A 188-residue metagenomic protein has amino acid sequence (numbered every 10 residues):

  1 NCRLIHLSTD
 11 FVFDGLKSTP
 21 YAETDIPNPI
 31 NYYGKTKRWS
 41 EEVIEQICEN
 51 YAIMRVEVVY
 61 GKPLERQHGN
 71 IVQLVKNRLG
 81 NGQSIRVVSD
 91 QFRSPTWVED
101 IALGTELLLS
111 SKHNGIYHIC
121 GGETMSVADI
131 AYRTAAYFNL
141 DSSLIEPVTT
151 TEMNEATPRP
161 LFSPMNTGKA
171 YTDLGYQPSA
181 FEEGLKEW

Functional and structural regions predicted by a protein language model:
N1-N28: Conserved Rossmann-fold NAD(P)-dependent oxidoreductase catalytic core, especially the SDR/UDP-sugar
T19-R38, E65, G69-N70, P95-T96 (+1 more regions): Short-chain dehydrogenase/reductase
G34, R38-E45, L103: Conserved active-site helix of classical SDR/Rossmann-fold NAD(P)-dependent CH-OH oxidoreductases
E42-R93, D100: NAD(P)-dependent short-chain dehydrogenase/reductase
L64-R66, Q91-D100, I119-Y137, E187: Substrate-binding strand-loop-helix patch in Rossmann-like NAD(P)-dependent oxidoreductase/epimerase domains
E99-L107, E182, K186: Amphipathic alpha-helical segments that line or abut small-molecule/effector binding pockets and mediate allosteric
G104, S111-A156: Mid/C-terminal beta-alpha module of Rossmann-like enzyme folds, strongest in SDR-family dehydrogenases/epimerases
S126-Y132, T149-W188: Conserved C-terminal active-site "lid" loop/helix of NAD(P)H-dependent oxidoreductases that clamps the redox cofactor
